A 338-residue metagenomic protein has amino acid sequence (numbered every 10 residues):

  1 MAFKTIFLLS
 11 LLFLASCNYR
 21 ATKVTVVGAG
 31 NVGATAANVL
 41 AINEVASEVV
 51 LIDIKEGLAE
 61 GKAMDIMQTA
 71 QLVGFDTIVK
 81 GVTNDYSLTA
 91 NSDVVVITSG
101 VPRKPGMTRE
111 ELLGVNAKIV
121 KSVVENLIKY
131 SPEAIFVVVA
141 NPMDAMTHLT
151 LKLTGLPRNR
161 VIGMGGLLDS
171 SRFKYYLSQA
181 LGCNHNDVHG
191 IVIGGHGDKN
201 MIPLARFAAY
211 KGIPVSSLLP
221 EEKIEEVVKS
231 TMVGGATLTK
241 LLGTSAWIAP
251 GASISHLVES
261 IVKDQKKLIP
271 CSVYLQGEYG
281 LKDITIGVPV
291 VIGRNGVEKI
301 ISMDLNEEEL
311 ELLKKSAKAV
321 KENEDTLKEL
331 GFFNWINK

Functional and structural regions predicted by a protein language model:
A29-G30: Glycine-rich Rossmann-fold phosphate-binding loop(s) that bind the pyrophosphate of adenine dinucleotide cofactors
G33-A34: N-terminal Rossmann-fold NAD(P) dinucleotide-binding loop
I54-S92, D325-F332: Conserved N-terminal Rossmann-fold NAD(P) cofactor-binding segment
Q71-A134: Rossmann-like NAD(P)-binding element
T108-K174: Rossmann-like NAD(P)(H) cofactor-binding subdomain of soluble oxidoreductases
T154-R160, L168-K338: C-terminal substrate-binding/catalytic lobe of Rossmann-fold NAD(P)-dependent dehydrogenases
